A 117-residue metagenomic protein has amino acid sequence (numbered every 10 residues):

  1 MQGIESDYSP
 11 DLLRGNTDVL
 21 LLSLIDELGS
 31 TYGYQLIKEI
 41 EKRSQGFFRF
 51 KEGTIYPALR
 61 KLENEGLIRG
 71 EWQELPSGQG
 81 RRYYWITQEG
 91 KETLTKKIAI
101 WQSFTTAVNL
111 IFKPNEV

Functional and structural regions predicted by a protein language model:
M1-G15: Intrinsically disordered, low-complexity serine/threonine- and proline-rich regulatory segments
D11-T54: N-terminal helix-turn-helix DNA-binding core of bacterial DNA-binding proteins
I40, S44, W72-E74, Q88-G90: Short, well-ordered turn and helix-capping elements at secondary-structure junctions
I55-L62: Basic amphipathic alpha-helical segments that dock to polyanions
E63-G80, W85: Beta-hairpin "wing" of winged helix-turn-helix
E89-V117: Amphipathic alpha-helical dimerization/coiled-coil segments that flank or bridge DNA-binding/regulatory modules
